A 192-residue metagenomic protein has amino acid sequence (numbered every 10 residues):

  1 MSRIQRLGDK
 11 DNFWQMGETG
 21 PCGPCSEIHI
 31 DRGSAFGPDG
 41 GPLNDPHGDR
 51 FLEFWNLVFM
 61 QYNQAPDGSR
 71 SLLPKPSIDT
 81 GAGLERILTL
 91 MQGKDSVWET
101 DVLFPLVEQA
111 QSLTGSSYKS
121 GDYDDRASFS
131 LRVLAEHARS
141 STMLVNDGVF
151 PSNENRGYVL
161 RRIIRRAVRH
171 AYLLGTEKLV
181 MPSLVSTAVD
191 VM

Functional and structural regions predicted by a protein language model:
M1-S186, V191: Structured aminoacyl-transfer and RNA-binding surfaces used for tRNA recognition/handling in the translation apparatus
